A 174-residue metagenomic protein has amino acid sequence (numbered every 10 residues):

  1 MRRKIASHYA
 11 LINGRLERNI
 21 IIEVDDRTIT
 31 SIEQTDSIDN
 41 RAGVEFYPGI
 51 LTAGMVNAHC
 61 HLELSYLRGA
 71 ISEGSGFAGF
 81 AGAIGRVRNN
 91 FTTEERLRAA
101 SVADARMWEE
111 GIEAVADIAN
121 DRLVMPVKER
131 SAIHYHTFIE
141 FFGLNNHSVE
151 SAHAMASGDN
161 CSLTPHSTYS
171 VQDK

Functional and structural regions predicted by a protein language model:
M1-I38: N-terminal metal-binding scaffold of metallo-dependent hydrolase/deaminase domains
R2-A6, A10, D36-G79, S101 (+1 more regions): Replace "His-x-His-based motif
Q34-A42, P126-A132: Short loop/helix-cap segments at secondary-structure boundaries that form the rim of catalytic
L64-R98, A132, H136-I139, S157: Active-site gating loops and adjacent loop-to-helix segments of metal-dependent hydrolytic enzymes
R96, A100, V149-A152: Aromatic/hydrophobic pocket-lining residues that form the small-molecule binding cavity in soluble enzyme cores
E110-A114: Short acidic/polar active-site loop segments enriched in Thr and Asp
I118-N120: Charged, low-complexity intrinsically disordered terminal segments
R122-K174: Metal-coordinating catalytic core of metallo-dependent amide/deamination hydrolases
